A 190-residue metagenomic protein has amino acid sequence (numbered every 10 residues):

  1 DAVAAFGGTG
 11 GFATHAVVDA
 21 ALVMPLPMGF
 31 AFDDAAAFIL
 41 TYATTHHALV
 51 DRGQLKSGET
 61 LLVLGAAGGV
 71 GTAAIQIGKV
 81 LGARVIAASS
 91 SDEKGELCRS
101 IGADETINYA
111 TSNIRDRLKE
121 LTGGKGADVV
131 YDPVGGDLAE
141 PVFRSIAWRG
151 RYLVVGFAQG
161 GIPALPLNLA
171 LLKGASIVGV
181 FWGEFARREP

Functional and structural regions predicted by a protein language model:
D1-M28, F32, I39: Glycine-rich phosphate/adenylate-binding loop and adjacent beta-alpha elements of nucleotide- or dinucleotide-binding
A2, T60, R84, G150-R151 (+1 more regions): Short glycine-centered segments of the SAM/dcSAM-binding site in methyltransferase folds
A4, L62, I107, V130-Y131: N-terminal Rossmann-like NAD(P) cofactor-binding module of classical short-chain dehydrogenase/reductase
M28-D33, Q54-T60, G124-K125: Short helix-loop-beta connector
A36-S112: Mid-domain Rossmann-like dinucleotide-binding core that forms the NAD(H)/NADP(H) cofactor-binding site
A66, V134, F157: NAD(P)H cofactor-binding loop motif with strongest signal on the N-terminal glycine-rich segment
N113-G124: Short amphipathic alpha-helix with an adjacent loop that forms part of the alpha/beta core around
D137-P190: Glycine-rich phosphate-binding loop and adjacent beta-alpha segment of Rossmann(oid) nucleotide-cofactor-binding
